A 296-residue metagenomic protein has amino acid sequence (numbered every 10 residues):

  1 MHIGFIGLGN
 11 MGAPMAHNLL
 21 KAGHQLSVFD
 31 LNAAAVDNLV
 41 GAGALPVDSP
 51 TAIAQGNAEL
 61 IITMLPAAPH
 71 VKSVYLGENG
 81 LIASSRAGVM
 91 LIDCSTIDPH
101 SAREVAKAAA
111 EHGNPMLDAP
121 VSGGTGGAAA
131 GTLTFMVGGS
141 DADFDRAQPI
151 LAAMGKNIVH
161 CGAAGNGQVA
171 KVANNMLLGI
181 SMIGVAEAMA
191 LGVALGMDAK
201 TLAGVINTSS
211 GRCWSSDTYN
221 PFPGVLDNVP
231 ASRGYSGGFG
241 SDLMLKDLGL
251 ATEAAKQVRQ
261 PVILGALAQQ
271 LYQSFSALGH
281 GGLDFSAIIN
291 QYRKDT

Functional and structural regions predicted by a protein language model:
M1-M64, V89, T125, H160: NAD(P)+-binding Rossmann beta1-loop-alpha1 motif at the extreme N-terminus of oxidoreductases
L8, V74, T96-N175: Rossmann-fold dinucleotide-binding core
L26, P46, P115-L117, I158 (+2 more regions): Hydrophobic beta-strand scaffold residues
P50-P115: Rossmann-fold NAD(P) dinucleotide-binding segment
N166-L267, L271-T296: Helical "substrate-binding/catalytic lid" subdomain of Rossmann-like NAD(P)-dependent dehydrogenases/reductases
